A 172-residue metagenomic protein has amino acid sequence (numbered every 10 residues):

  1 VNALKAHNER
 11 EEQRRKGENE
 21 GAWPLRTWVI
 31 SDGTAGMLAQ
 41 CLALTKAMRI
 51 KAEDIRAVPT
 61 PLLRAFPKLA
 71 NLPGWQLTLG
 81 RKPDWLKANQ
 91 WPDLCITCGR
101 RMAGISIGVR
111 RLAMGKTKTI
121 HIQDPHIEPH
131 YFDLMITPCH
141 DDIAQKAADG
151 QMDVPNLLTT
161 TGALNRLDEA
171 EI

Functional and structural regions predicted by a protein language model:
N2-D84, Q90: N-terminal pre-catalytic "stem/leader" segment of glycosyltransferase-like enzymes
E20-W23, D84-P92, L112-M114, I127-Y131 (+1 more regions): Flexible, charged surface loops at secondary-structure boundaries
I30-S31, Q123, T137-C139: Short beta-strand/turn micro-motifs composed of small residues that flank or help shape donor/cofactor-binding pockets
A35-L38, C95-R111: An aromatic- and histidine-rich active-site surface loop
C41, Q90, G104-K118: Glycosyltransferases and closely related glycan-assembly transferases that use nucleotide-activated donors
P92-G99, M135-T137: Short, well-ordered secondary-structure micro-motifs within conserved domains or adaptor modules
I96, A113-Q123, L134: Active-site proximal beta-strand in glycosyltransferases
H130-I172: A nucleotide-sugar donor-handling region in carbohydrate enzymes
